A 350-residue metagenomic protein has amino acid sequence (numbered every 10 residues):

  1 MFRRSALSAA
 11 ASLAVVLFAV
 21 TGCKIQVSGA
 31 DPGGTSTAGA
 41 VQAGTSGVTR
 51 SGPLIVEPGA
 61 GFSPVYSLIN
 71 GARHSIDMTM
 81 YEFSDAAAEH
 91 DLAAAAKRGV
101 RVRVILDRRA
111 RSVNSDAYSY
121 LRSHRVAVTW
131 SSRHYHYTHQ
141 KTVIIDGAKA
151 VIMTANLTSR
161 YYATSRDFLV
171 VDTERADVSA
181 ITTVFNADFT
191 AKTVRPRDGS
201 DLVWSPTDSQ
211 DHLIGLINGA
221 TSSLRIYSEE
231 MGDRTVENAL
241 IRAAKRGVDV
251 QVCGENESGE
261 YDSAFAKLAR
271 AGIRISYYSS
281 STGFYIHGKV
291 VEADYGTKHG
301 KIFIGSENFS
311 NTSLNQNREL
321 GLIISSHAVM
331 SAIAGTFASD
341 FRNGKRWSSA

Functional and structural regions predicted by a protein language model:
F2-A10, V16-F62, A87-A150, A155 (+5 more regions): PLD/PLD-like phosphodiesterase catalytic module centered on the HKD motif
G61-F62, Y66-H74, S209-S222: Secondary-structure "cap/kink" motif recognition
M78: Positively charged, aromatic-enriched nucleic acid-contacting surfaces
S84: Basic, Lys/Arg-rich alpha-helical nucleic-acid-recognition elements, primarily the DNA-binding modules of transcription
S205-T207: Hinge/beta->alpha junction and helix N-cap segments in small-molecule ligand-binding domains
